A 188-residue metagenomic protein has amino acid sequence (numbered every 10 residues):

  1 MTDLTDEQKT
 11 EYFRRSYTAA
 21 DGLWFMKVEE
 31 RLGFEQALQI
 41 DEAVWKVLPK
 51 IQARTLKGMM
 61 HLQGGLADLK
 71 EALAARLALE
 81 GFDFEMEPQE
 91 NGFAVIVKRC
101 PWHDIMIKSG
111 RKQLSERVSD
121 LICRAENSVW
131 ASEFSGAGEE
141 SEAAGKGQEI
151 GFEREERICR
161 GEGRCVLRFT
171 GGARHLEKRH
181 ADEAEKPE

Functional and structural regions predicted by a protein language model:
M1-A94, R99-A125, V129-R164, T170-E188: N-terminal accessory segment detector
